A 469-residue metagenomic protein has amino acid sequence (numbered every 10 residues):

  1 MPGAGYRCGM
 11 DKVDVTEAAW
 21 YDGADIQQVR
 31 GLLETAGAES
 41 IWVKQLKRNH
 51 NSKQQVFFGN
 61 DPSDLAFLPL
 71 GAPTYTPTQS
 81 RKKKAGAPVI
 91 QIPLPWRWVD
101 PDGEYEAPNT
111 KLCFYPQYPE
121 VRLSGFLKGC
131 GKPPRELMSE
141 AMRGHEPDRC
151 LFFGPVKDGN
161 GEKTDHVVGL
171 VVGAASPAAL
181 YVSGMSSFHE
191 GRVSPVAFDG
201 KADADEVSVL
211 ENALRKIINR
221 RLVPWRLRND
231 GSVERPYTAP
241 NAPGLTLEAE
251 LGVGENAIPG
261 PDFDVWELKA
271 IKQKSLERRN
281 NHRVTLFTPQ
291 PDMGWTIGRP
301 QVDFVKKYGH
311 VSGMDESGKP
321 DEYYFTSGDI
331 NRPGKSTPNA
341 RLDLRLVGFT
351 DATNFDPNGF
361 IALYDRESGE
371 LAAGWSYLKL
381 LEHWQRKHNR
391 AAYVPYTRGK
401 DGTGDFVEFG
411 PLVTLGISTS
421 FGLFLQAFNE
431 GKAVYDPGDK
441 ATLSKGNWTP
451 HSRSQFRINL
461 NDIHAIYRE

Functional and structural regions predicted by a protein language model:
P2-D262, A270-E469: Nucleic-acid endonuclease domains
V265: Short hydrophobic-acidic sequence motifs that mark active-site Asp/Glu residues
